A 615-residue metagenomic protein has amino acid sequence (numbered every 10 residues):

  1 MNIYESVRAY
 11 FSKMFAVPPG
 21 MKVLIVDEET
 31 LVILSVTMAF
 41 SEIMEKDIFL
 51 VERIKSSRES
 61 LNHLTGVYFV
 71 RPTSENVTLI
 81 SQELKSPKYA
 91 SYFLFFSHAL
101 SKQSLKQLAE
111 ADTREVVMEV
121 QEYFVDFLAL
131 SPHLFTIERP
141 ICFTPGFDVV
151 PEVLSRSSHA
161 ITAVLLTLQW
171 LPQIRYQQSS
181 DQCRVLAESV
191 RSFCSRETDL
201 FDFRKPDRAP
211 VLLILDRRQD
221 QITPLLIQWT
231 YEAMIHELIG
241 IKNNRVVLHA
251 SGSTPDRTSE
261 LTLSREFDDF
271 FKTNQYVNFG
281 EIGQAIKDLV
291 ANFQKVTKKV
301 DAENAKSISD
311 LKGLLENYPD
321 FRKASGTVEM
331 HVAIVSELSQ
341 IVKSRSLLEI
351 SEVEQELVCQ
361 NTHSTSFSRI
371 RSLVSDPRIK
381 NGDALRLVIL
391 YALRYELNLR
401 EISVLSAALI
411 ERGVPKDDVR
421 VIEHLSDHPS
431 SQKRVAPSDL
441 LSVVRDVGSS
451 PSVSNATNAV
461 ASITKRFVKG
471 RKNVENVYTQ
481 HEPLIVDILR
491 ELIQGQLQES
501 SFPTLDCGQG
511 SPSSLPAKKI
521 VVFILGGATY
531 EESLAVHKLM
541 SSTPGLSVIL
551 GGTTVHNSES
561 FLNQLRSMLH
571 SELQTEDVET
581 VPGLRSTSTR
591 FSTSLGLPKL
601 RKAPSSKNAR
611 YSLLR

Functional and structural regions predicted by a protein language model:
M1-R615: Extended, well-folded catalytic/binding cores that form a central cleft or groove in large enzyme and scaffold domains
